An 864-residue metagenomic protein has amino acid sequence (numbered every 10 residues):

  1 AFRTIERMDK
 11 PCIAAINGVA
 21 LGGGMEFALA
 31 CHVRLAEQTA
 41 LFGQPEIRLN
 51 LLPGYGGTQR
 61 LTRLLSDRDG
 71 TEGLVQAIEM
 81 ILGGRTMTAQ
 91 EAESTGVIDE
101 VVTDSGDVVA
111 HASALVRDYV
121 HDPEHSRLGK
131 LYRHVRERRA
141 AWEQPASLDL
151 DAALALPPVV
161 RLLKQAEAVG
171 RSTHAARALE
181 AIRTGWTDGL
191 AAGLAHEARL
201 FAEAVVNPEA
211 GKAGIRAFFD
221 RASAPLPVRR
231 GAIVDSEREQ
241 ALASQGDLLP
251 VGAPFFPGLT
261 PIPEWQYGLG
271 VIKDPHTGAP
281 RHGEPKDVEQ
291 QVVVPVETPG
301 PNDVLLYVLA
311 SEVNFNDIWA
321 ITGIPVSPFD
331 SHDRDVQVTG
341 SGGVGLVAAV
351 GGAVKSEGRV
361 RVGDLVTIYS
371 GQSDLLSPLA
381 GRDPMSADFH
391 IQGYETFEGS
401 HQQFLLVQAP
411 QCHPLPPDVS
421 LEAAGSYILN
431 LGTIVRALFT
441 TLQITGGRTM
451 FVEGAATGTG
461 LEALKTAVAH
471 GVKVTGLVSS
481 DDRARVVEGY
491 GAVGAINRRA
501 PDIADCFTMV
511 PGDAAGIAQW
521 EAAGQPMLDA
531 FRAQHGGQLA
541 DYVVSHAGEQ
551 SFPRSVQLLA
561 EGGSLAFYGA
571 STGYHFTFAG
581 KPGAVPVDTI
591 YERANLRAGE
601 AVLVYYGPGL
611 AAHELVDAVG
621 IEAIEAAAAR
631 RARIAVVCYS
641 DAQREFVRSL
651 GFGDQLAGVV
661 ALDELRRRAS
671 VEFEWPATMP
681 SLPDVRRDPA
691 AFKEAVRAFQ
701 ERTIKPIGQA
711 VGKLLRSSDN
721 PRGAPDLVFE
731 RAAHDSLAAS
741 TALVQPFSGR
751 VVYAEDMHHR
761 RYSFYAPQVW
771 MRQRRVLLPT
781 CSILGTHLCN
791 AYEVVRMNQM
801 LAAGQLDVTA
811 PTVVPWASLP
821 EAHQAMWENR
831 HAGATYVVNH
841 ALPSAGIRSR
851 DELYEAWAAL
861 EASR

Functional and structural regions predicted by a protein language model:
F2-I16, L21-V102, G106-L128, A495-R498 (+2 more regions): Conserved catalytic cores of soluble enzyme domains, especially glycine-rich substrate-binding beta-alpha loops
E26, R60, G73-E203, G211-S244 (+2 more regions): Amphipathic alpha-helical segments at domain termini/boundaries
T103-D104, A469-Q550, A628-D735: Adenosine-nucleotide cofactor-binding segment
A232-V234, R238-E264, E592-E600, R697 (+3 more regions): C-terminal hydrophobic helical "lid"/dimerization subdomain of Rossmann-like NAD(P)H-dependent oxidoreductases
G246-T260, K273-A310, D330-V338: A short N-terminal beta-strand-loop micro-motif at the entrance of redox/enzyme domains
P295-E312, P325-P378, P416: Glycine-rich beta-strand-centered segment in the early N-terminal region that forms part of a ligand/cofactor-binding
W319, S341, Y369-G454, A500-I503 (+6 more regions): NAD(P)H dinucleotide-binding glycine-rich loop of Rossmann-like/cofactor-binding domains, especially the beta1-alpha1
H470, C506-V510, E549-A598, R630-A632 (+5 more regions): Glycine-rich phosphate-binding loop and adjacent beta-alpha segment of Rossmann(oid) nucleotide-cofactor-binding
